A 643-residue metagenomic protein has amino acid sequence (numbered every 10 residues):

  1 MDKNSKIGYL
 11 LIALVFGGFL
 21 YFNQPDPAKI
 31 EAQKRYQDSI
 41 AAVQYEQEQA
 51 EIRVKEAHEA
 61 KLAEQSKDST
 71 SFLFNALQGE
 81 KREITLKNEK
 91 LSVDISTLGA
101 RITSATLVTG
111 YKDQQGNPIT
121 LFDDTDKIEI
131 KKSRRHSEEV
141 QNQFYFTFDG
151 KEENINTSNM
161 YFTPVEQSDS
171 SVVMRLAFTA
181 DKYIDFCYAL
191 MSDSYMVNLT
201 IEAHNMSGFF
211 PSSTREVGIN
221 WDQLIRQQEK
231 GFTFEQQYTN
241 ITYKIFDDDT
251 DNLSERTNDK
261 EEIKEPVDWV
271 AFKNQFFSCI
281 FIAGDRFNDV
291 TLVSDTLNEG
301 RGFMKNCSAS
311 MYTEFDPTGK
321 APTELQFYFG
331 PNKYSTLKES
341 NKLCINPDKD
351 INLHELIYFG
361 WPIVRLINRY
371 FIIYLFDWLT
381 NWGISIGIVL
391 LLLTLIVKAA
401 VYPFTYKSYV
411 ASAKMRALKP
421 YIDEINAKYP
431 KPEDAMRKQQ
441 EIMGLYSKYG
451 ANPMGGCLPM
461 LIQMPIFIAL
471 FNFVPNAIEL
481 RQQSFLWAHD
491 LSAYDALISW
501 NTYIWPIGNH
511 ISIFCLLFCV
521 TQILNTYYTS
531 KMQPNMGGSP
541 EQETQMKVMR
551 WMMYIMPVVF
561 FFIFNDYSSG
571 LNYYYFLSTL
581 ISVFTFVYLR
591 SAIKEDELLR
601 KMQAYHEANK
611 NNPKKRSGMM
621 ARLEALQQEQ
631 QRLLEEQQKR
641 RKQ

Functional and structural regions predicted by a protein language model:
M1-V54, H58, I95, I201-E202 (+3 more regions): Helix-loop-helix
A50-K81: Short, Gly/Pro- and small/polar-rich lid/capping loops
N75, M174, D181-K182, K305 (+4 more regions): General secondary-structure edge motif
Q78-N352: Soluble non-transmembrane domains of integral membrane proteins
